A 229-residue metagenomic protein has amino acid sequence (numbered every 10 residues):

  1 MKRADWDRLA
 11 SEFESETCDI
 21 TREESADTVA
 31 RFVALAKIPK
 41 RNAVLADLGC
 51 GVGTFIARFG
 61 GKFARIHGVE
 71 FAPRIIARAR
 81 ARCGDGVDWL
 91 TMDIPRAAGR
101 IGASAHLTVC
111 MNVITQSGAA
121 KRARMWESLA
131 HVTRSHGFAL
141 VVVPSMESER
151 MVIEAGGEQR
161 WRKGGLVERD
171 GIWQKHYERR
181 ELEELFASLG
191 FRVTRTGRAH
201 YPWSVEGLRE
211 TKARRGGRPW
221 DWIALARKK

Functional and structural regions predicted by a protein language model:
M1-P39: Conserved class I S-adenosyl-L-methionine
A46, V52-R96: Class I SAM-dependent methyltransferase SAM/SAH-binding core
R96-G102: Short conserved loop adjoining the S-adenosyl-L-methionine
V109: A conserved beta-strand element that flanks and buttresses the S-adenosyl-L-methionine
A123-S135: A short glycine-rich, Lys/Arg-flanked "PGG" loop and its adjoining helix->strand segment in the class I
L140-R162: Conserved class I S-adenosyl-L-methionine
G165-R180: Acceptor-substrate binding/catalytic loop of class I
F191-P202: Conserved S-adenosyl-L-methionine
